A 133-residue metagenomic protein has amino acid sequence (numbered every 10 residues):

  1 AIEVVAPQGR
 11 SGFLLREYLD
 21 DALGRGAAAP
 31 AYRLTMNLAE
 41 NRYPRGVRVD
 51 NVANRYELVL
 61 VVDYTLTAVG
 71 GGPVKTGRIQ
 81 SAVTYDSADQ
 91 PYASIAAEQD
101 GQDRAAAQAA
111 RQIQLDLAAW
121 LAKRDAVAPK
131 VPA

Functional and structural regions predicted by a protein language model:
A1-A28, A122-A133: A structural "domain/chain start" motif
A22-A27, L66-G70, Q112-D125: Sec/Tat-exported extracytoplasmic proteins
G26-R78, V83-D100, R104: Surface-exposed short loop/turn segments
A96-A133: C-terminal/domain-edge helix-coil "capping" segments
